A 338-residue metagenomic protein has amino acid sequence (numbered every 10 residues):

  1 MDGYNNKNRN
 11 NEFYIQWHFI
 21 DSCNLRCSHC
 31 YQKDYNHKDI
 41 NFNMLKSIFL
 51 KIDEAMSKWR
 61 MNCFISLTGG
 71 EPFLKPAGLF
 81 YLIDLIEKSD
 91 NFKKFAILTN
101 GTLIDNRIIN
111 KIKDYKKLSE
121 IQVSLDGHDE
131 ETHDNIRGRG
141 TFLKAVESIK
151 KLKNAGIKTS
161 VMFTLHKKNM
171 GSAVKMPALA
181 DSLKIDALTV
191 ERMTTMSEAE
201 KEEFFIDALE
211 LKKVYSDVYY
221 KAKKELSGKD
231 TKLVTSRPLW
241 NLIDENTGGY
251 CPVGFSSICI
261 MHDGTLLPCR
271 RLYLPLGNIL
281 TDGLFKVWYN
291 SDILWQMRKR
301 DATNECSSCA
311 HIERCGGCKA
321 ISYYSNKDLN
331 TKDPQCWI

Functional and structural regions predicted by a protein language model:
M1-N11, K33, R271-I338: Flexible mid-to-C-terminal extensions adjoining Fe-S/redox cofactors in radical SAM and related proteins
M1-S119: Conserved alpha-helical substructure of the radical SAM core
F13, M61-C63, G254, R270 (+1 more regions): Exposed loop/turn and edge beta-strand positions of beta-sandwich/beta-sheet ligand-binding modules
Q16, I20-C23, D244, H262 (+3 more regions): Residue-level signal for mature regions of secreted extracellular proteins and peptides
H18, K38-I40, S47, L85 (+5 more regions): Radical SAM enzyme [4Fe-4S]-AdoMet core and its adjacent flexible, acidic and glycine-rich loops/tails across
Y35, G70, D126, M193 (+2 more regions): Flexible loop residues that form catalytic and substrate-binding hotspots at small-molecule/glycan-binding clefts
